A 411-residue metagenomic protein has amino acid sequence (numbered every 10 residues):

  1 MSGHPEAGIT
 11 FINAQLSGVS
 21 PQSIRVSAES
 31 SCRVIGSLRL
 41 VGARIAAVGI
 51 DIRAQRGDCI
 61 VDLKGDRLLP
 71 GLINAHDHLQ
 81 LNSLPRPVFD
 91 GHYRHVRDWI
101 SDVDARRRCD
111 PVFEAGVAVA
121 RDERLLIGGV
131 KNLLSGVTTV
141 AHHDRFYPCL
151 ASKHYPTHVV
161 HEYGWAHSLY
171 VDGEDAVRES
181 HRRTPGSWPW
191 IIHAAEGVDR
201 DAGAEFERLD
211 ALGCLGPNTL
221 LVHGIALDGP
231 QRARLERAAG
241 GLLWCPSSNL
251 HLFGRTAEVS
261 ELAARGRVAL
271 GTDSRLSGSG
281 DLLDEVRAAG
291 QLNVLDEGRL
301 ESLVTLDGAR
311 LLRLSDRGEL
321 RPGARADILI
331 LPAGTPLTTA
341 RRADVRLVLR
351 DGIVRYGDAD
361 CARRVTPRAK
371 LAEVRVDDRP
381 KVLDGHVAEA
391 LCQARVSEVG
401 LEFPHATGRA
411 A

Functional and structural regions predicted by a protein language model:
M1-R56, R97-S101, R107-T139, D144-R145 (+2 more regions): Active-site microenvironment of metallo-dependent hydrolases
E6-N13, A54-R107, I191: Replace "His-x-His-based motif
A14, L38, A43, G65 (+13 more regions): Divalent metal-coordination and catalytic microenvironments
N74, L79-L81, E196, L276 (+1 more regions): Short active-site segment of divalent metal-dependent hydrolases/proteases that encodes the spacing between
L79-R86, D90, D201, D281 (+2 more regions): Short, function-defining helix-loop hinge/capping sites that tune catalysis or transport
S83-D122, V160-Y163, V198-N218, G241 (+2 more regions): Active-site gating loops and adjacent loop-to-helix segments of metal-dependent hydrolytic enzymes
H142-S277, N293-L295: Active-site core of metal-dependent hydrolases
L212-N218, T256-A333, T339-R355: His/Asp/Glu-enriched, well-ordered alpha-helical/loop segment that forms or immediately abuts the divalent-metal
